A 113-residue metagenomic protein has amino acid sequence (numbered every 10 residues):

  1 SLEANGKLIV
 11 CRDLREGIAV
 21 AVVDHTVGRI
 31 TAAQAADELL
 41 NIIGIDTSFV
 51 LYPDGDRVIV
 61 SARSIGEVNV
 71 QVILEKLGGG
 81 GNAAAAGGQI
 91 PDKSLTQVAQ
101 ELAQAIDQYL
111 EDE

Functional and structural regions predicted by a protein language model:
S1-K76, G81-E113: Hydrophobic helix-and-loop "lid/oligomerization" segment in the mid-to-C-terminal part of catalytic domains
